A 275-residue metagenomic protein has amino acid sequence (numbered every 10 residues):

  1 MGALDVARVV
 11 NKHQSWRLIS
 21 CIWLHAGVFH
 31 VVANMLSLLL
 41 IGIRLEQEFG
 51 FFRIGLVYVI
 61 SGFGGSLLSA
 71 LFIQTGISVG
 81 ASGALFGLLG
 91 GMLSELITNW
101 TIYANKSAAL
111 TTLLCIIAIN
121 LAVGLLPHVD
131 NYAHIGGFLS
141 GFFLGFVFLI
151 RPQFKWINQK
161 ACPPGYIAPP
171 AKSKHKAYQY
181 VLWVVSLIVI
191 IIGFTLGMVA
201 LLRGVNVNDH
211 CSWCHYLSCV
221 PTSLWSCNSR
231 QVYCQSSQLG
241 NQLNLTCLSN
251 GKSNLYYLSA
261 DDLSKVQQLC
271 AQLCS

Functional and structural regions predicted by a protein language model:
M1-A81: N-terminal TM1-TM2 helical hairpin plus the immediately adjacent luminal interfacial "cap"
C21, G91-M92: Contiguous, well-ordered alpha-helical segments that form the cores/surfaces of helical PPI scaffolds
V31-L40, Y58, V79-G91, V129-L149 (+1 more regions): Alpha-helical transmembrane segments that form the membrane-embedded catalytic/substrate-binding core of multi-pass
M35-I60, L71, M92-C115, F146-I188: Helix-loop boundary elements of multi-pass alpha-helical membrane proteins
L71-V79, T101-Y103, G124-Y132: Membrane-interface helix caps and helix-loop-helix hairpins in membrane proteins
I117-S275: C-terminal transmembrane module of polytopic alpha-helical membrane proteins
